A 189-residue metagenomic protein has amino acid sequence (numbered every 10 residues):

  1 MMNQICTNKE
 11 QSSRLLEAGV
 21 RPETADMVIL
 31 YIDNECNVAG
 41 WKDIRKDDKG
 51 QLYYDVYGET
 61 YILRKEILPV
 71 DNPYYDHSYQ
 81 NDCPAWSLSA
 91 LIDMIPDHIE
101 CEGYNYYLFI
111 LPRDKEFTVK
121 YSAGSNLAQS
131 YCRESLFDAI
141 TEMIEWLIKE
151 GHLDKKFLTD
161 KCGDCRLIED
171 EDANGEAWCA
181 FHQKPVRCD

Functional and structural regions predicted by a protein language model:
M1-L158: Glycine-rich anion-binding surface patch
L158-D189: Cysteine-centered metal-binding/redox modules
